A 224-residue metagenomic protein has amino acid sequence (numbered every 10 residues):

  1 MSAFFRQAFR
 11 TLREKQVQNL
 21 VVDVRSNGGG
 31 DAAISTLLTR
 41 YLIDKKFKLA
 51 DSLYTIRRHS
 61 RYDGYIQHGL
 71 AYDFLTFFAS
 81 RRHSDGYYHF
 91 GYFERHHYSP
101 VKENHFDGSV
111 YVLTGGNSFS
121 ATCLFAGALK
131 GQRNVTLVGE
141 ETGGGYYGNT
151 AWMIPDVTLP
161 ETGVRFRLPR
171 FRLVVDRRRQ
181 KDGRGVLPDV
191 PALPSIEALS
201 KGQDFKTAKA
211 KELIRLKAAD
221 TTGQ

Functional and structural regions predicted by a protein language model:
M1-Q224: C-terminal "post-core" interaction segments
